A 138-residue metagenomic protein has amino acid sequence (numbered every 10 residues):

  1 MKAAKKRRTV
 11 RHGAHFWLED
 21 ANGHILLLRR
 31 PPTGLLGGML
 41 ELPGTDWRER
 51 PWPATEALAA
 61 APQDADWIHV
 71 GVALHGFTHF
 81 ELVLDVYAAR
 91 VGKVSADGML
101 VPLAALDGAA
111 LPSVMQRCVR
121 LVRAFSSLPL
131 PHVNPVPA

Functional and structural regions predicted by a protein language model:
M1-A138: Intrinsically disordered, low-complexity, charged terminal extensions of DNA damage-control enzymes
